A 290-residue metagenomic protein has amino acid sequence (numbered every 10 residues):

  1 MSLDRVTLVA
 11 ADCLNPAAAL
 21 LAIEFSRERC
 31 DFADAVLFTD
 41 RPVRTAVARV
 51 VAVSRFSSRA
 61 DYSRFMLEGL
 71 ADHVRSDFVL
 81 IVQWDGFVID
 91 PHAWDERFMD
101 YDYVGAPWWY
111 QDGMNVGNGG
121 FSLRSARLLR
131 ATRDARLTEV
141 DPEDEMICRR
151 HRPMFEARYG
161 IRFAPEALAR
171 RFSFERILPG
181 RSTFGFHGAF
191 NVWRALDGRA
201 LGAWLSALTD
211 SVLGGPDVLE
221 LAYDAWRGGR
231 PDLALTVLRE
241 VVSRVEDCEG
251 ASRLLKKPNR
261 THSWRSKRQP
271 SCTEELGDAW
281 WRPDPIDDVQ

Functional and structural regions predicted by a protein language model:
M1-S63, G69-V74, R230, A234 (+4 more regions): N-terminal anchoring/stem segment of glycosyltransferases
M1-V6, T183, G188-Q290: Non-catalytic N-terminal targeting/anchoring module and adjacent flexible stem/linker that precedes the structured
L20, V47-A48, I89-A93, R133: Short glycine-/acidic-enriched loop or helix-start segments at secondary-structure transitions that form or flank
R29-C30, H73-V74, D95-M99, R124: Short, conserved loop/helix-junction motifs that constitute active-site signature segments in enzyme catalytic cores
V79: Short aromatic/hydrophobic "clamp" motif used to bind/position activated sugar donors
V82-Q83: Active-site acidic Asp-centered loop
F87-V116: Conserved donor-nucleotide/metal-binding helix-loop-beta segment in metal-dependent transferases, i.e., the alpha-helix
V116-L233: Catalytic core and acceptor-binding pocket of nucleotide-sugar-dependent glycosyltransferases
